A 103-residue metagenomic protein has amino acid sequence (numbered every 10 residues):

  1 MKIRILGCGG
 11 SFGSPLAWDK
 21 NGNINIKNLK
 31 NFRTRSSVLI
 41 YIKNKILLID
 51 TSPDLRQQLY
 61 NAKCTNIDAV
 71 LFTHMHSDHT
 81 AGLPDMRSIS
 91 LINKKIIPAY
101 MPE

Functional and structural regions predicted by a protein language model:
M1-N61: Conserved beta-strand hairpin/beta-sheet module of binuclear metal-dependent hydrolase folds, prominently
G7, M101-E103: Short beta-strand/turn micro-motifs composed of small residues that flank or help shape donor/cofactor-binding pockets
I46-Y100: Active-site metal-binding motif and surrounding structural segment of the metallo-beta-lactamase
